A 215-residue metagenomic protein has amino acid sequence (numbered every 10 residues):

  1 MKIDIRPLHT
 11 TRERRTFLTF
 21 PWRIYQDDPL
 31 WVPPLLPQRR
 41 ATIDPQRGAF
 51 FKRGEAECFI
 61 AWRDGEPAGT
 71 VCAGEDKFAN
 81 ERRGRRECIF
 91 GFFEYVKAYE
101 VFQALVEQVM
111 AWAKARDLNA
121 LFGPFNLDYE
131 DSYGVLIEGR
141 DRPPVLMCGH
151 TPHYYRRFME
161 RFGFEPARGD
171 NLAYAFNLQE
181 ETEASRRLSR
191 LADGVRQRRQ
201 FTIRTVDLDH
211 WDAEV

Functional and structural regions predicted by a protein language model:
M1-Q46, R198-V215: Short amphipathic alpha-helix that is part of the acyltransferase structural core
I3, G149-V215: Acyltransferase donor/substrate-recognition loop-hinge adjacent to the catalytic core
P7, I60, C72, I89-G91 (+1 more regions): Short, conserved beta-strand segments within well-ordered enzyme catalytic domains that often line or immediately flank
D44-I60: A short helix-loop-beta-strand connector motif used in the catalytic cores of GNAT acetyltransferases and, in some
R47, E75-F78: Alpha-helical subdomain
A56, E87, G169-A173: Extracellular structured ligand-interaction cores
C58-I60, E66-E75: Conserved beta-strand in the GNAT
N80-F164: Acyl-donor binding region in acyl/amide transferases
